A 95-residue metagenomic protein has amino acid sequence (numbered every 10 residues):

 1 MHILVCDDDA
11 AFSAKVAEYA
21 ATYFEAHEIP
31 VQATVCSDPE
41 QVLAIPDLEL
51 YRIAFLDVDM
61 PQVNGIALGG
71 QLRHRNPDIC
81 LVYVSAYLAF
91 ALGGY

Functional and structural regions predicted by a protein language model:
M1-H2: Non-catalytic signal-transmission and effector/linker regions of two-component phosphorelay proteins
C6-D7, C36, A54: Conserved sequence signature across two-component system core domains
D7-D8, A86: Acidic di-acidic motifs
D8-A10, V58: Generic detector of well-ordered alpha-helical packing
A10-T34: Two-component/phosphorelay signaling modules centered on CheY-like receiver
H27, C36, V82-V84: Structural motif
V35-Q41, G65: Helix N-cap/capping motif at the beta->alpha junctions
I45-Y95: CheY-like receiver
